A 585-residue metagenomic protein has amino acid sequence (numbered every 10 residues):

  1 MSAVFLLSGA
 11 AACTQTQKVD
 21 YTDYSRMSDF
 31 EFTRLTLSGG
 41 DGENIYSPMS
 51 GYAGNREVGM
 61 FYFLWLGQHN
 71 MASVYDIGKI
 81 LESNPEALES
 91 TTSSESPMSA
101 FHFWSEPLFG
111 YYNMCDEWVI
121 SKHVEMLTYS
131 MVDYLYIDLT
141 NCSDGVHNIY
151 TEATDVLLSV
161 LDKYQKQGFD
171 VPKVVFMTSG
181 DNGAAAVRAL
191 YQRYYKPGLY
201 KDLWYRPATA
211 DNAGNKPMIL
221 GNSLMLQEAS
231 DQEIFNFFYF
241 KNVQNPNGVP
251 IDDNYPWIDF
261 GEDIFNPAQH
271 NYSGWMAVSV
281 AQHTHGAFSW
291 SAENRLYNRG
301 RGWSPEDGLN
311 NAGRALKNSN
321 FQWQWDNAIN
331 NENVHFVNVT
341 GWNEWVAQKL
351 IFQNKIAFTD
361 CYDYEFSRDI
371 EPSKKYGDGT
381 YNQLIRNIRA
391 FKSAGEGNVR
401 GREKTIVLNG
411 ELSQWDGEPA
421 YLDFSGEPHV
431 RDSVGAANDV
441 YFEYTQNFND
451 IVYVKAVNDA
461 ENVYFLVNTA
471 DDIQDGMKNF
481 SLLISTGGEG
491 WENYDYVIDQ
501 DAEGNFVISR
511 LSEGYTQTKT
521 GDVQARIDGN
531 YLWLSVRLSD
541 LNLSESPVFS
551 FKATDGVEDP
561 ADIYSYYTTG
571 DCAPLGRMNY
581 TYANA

Functional and structural regions predicted by a protein language model:
Q15-N70, Q192-R193, L226-Q232, R389-T405 (+2 more regions): N-terminal module-boundary/linker segments of secreted carbohydrate-active enzymes
E31-L35, H102-D116, D133-N148, K173-N182 (+2 more regions): The substrate-binding groove and active-site-proximal loops of carbohydrate-active enzymes, especially glycoside
E43-V156, T340-G341, W345-D369: N-terminal carbohydrate-binding/catalytic regions of secreted carbohydrate-active enzymes
Y46-S73, G214-N320, D326-N338: Aromatic-lined glycan-binding groove of carbohydrate-active enzymes
A53-G59, S130-L135, Q167-V174, Y200 (+3 more regions): Loop/turn elements at helix/coil->beta-strand transitions in domains of secreted/extracellular proteins
V58-L64, K317, F321-E396: Substrate-binding cleft of secreted/luminal carbohydrate-active enzymes
N398-N409, D416, L483-G504, G529 (+1 more regions): Acidic/polar low-complexity flexible segments
G410, E461-A470, L532-L538: Short, well-ordered beta-strand segments enriched in hydrophobic/aromatic residues
